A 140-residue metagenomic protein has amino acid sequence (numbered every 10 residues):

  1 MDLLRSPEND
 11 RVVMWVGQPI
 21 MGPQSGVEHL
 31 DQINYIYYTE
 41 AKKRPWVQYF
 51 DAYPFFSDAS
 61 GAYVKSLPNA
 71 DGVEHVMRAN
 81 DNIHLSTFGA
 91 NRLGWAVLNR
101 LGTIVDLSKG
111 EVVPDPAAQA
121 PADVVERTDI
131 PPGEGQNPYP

Functional and structural regions predicted by a protein language model:
M1-P7: Catalytic-core regions built around general acid/base machinery
P7-M14, R44-Q48: Loop/turn elements at helix/coil->beta-strand transitions in domains of secreted/extracellular proteins
G17: A cross-domain feature marking catalytic cores of carbohydrate-active enzymes and several ubiquitous metabolic/repair
M21-Y139: Catalytic His-Asp segment of secreted/periplasmic serine-dependent ester chemistry enzymes
